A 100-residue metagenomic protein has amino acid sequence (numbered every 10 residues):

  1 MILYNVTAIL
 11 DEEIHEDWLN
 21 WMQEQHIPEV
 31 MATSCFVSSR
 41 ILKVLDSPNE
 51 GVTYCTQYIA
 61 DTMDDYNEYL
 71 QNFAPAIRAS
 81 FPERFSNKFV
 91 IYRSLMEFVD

Functional and structural regions predicted by a protein language model:
M1-L3, S34: Coil-to-beta-strand transition motifs
L3-I9, L42-N72: Short, well-ordered beta-strand segments in beta-rich or mixed alpha/beta enzyme and ligand-binding folds
T7, W18, Y92-M96: Generic secondary-structure boundary/loop-capping signal
E12-I14, T62-D64, V99: Residues that cap or initiate secondary-structure elements
I14-S39, A76-A79: Short amphipathic alpha-helical segments
P28-S34, D46, M63-N67, S80-F85: Glycine-rich loops and low-complexity Gly/Arg-rich segments that provide flexible linkers or classic glycine-based
R40-N49, C55, S80-D100: Glycine-rich beta-strand-turn "strand-cap" elements at beta-sheet edges
